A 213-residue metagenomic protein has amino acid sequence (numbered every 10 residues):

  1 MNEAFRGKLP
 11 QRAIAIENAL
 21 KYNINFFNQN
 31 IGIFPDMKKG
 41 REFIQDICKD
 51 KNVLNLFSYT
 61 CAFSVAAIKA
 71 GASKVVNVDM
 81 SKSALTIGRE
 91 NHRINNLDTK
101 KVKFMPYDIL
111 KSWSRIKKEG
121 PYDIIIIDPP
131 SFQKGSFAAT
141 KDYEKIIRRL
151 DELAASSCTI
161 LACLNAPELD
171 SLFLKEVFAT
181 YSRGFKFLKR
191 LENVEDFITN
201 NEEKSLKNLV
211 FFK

Functional and structural regions predicted by a protein language model:
M1-I33: Non-catalytic substrate-recognition/targeting regions of SAM-dependent transferases
D50-Y59: Conserved class I S-adenosyl-L-methionine
T60-A72: Conserved SAM-binding loop of SAM-dependent methyltransferases across substrates and taxa, primarily the Class I
K74-D79: Conserved SAM-binding motif I beta-strand of class I
M80-I126: S-adenosyl-L-methionine
Y143-S156: A short glycine-rich, Lys/Arg-flanked "PGG" loop and its adjoining helix->strand segment in the class I
S156-L164: Conserved beta-strand signature within the Rossmann-like core of class I S-adenosyl-L-methionine
L174-K213: Class I S-adenosyl-L-methionine
